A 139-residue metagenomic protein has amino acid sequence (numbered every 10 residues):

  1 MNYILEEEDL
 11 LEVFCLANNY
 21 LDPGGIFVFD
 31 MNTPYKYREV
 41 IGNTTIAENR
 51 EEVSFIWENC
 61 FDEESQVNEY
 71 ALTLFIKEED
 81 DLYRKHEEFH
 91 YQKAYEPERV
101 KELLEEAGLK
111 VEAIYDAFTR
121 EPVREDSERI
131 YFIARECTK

Functional and structural regions predicted by a protein language model:
M1, T33, F118: Flexible, active-site-proximal loop/turn residues at the rims of small-molecule/cofactor binding pockets and catalytic
M1-D9: A short SAM/SAH-binding and catalytic strip from SAM-dependent methyltransferases
D9, D30, D116-A117: Acidic side chains
L10-I26: A short glycine-rich, Lys/Arg-flanked "PGG" loop and its adjoining helix->strand segment in the class I
P23, E64-Q66, D126: Solvent-exposed loop and beta-edge segments used for protein-protein assembly and interaction
V28-K101: SAM-dependent methyltransferase
Y91-K139: C-terminal lobe and adjacent flexible extensions of AdoMet/dcAdoMet transferase-like proteins
